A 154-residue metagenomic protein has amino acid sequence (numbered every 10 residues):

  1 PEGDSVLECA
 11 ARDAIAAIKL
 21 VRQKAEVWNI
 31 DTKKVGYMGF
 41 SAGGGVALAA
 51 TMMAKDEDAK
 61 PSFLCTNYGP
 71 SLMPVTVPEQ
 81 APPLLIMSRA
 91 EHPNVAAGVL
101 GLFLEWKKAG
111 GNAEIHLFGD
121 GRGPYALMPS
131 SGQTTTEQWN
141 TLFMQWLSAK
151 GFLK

Functional and structural regions predicted by a protein language model:
P1-C9, M53, G121-S131: Cap/lid segment of the alpha/beta-hydrolase catalytic domain
D4-R12, K55, A90-A97, H116 (+1 more regions): Soluble non-cytosolic domains of exported or imported proteins
C9-A81: Primarily recognizes the serine-hydrolase "nucleophile elbow" in alpha/beta-hydrolase and SGNH/GDSL folds
A14-I18, F103, M144: Generic structural signal for well-ordered alpha-helices, preferentially at hydrophobic/aromatic core positions
G44, M73, P93, R122-P124: Flexible, glycine-rich phosphate/dinucleotide-binding loops and adjacent beta-alpha linkers at cofactor/substrate
A59-L117: The feature captures the conserved acid-bearing segment of alpha/beta-hydrolase catalytic domains
A109-K154: C-terminal catalytic histidine-bearing segment of alpha/beta-hydrolase fold enzymes
